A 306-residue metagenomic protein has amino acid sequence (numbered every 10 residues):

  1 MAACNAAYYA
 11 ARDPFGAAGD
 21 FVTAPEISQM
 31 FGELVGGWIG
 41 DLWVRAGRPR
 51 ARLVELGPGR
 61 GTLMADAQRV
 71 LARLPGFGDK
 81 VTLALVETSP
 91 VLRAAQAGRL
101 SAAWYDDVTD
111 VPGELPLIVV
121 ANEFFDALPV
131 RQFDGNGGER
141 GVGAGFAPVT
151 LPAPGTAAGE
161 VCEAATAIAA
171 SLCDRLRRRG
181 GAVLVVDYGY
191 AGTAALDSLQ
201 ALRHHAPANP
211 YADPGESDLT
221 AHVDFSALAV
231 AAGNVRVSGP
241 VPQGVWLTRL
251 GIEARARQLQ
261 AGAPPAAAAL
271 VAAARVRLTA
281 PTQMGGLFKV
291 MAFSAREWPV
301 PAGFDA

Functional and structural regions predicted by a protein language model:
M1-L56, R60-P112, P116, F133 (+4 more regions): Rossmann-like AdoMet
A2-A7, F125, D187-A191: Short glycine-enriched loops at secondary-structure junctions
T88, A121-N122, Y188, F293: Residues immediately flanking
L92, A127-L128, G192: Catalytic P-loop NTPase motifs of RecA-like helicase/translocase cores
D110-A127, E163-D174: Conserved adenosine/adenylate-binding substructure
L117-A157, L196-N209: A mobile, often basic/glycine-rich helix-loop segment that functions as the active-site lid/recognition loop
P152-A306: Long, Lys/Arg- and hydrophobic-enriched amphipathic alpha-helices
